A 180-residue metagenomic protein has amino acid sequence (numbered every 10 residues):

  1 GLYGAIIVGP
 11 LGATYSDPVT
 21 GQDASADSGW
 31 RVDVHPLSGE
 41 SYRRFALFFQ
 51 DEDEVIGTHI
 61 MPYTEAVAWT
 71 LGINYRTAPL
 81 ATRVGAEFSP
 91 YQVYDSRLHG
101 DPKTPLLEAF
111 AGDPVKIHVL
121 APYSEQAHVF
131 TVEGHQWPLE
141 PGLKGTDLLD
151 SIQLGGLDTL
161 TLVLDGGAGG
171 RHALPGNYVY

Functional and structural regions predicted by a protein language model:
G1-Y180: Copper-binding active sites and cupredoxin-like electron-transfer domains, recognizing His/Cys-rich ligand loops
